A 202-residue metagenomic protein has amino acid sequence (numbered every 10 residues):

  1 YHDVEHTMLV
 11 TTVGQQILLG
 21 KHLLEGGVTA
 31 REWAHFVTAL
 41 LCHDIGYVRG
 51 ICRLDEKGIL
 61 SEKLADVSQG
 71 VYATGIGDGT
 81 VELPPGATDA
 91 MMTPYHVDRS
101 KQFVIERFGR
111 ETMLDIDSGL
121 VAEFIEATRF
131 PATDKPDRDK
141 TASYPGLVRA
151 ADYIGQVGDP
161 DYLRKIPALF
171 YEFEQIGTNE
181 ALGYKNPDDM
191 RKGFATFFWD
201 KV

Functional and structural regions predicted by a protein language model:
Y1-E5, E32, A87-M91, R138-T141: Short, solvent-exposed segments of well-ordered alpha helices
Y1-G79: Acidic/His-rich, divalent-metal-binding segments that scaffold phosphate/diphosphate chemistry
L9-I17, T93-R110: An active-site-proximal "capping" alpha-helix that borders the catalytic cofactor pocket
Q16-E32, C42, G46-R53, E106-D115 (+1 more regions): Divalent metal-dependent phosphate-bond-processing catalytic cores, especially two-metal-ion Mg2+/Mn2+ enzymes that act
A30, A87-D98, Q102, D115 (+1 more regions): Short, amphipathic alpha-helical segments
G58-D98, A168-K201: Divalent-cation-assisted or electrostatically stabilized phosphate/pyrophosphate-binding catalytic cores
